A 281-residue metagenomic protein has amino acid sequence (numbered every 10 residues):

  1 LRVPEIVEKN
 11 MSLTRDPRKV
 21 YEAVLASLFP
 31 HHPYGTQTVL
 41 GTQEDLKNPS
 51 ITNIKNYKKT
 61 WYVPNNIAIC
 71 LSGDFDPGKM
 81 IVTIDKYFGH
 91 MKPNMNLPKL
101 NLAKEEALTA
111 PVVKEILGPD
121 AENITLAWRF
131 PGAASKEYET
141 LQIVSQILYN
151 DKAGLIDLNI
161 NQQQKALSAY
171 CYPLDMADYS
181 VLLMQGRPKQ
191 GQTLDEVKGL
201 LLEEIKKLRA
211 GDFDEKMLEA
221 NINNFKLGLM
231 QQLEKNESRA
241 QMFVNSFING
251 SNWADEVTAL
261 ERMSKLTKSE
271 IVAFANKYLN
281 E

Functional and structural regions predicted by a protein language model:
R2-K9, L201, N221-L229: Short amphipathic alpha-helical coiled-coil/interface segments
S12-N66, H90-S135, Q146-D195, K216-G228 (+3 more regions): Non-catalytic beta-strand/loop surface segments
G73-G78, Q190-Q192: Helix N-cap motif at beta-to-alpha junctions
Y87-M95, L202-F213: A common structural junction motif
E137-E139: Zinc-dependent metallopeptidase catalytic helix centered on the HExxH motif and its immediate flanking segment
